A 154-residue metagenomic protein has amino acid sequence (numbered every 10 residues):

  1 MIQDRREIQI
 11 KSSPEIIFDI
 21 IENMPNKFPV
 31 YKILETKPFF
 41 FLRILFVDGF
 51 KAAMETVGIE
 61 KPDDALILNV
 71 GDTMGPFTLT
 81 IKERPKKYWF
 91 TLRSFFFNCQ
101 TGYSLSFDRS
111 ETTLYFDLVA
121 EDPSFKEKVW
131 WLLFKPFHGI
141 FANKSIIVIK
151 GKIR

Functional and structural regions predicted by a protein language model:
M1-D63: Hydrophobic ligand-binding cavity/cleft-lining segments
Q3-R5, T73-G75, F97-G102: Short, surface-exposed coil-to-beta transition loops
I10-E15, T80-P85, S104-T113, G151-R154: A short, structured loop/turn motif at beta-sheet edges
F50-T56, A65-L66, D122-K128, V148-K152: A general structural signal for short secondary-structure boundary/capping elements
M54-E83: Alpha-helix-centered segments that form part of catalytic cores
D64-L66, Y88-S94: Short beta-strand segments that buttress and anchor functional surface loops
T91-N143: Beta-strand/loop substructures that line and gate deep hydrophobic ligand-binding cavities in soluble
H138-R154: Long, compositionally biased interface segments
